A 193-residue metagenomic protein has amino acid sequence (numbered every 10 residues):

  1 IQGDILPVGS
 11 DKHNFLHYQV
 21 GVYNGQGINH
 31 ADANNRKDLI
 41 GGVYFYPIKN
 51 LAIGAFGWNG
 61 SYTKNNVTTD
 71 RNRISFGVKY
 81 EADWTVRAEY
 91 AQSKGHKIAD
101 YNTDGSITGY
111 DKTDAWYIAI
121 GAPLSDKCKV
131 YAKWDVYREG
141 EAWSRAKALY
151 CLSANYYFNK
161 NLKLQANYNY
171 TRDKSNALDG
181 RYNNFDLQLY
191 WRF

Functional and structural regions predicted by a protein language model:
I1-Y44, L178, L187-Y190: Surface-exposed coil loops of outer-membrane beta-barrel proteins
Q2, G42-Y44, S75-K79, A119-G121 (+3 more regions): Outer-membrane beta-barrel architecture
Q2, H17-Y23, G54-W58, R87-A91 (+4 more regions): Transmembrane beta-strands of outer-membrane beta-barrel proteins
L6-F15, N50, D126-K127, N161: Short loop/turn motifs that connect adjacent beta-strands in outer-membrane beta-barrel proteins
Q26-N29, N102-I107, E139-G140, L149 (+1 more regions): Extracellular loop and loop/strand-boundary signature of outer-membrane beta-barrel proteins
R36, Y44-E141: Detector for outer-membrane/organellar transmembrane beta-barrel domains, recognizing the amphipathic beta-strand
G121-R172: C-terminal hydrophobic structural anchor segments that stabilize assembly/packing rather than catalytic chemistry
Y156-F158, R181-F193: Outer-membrane beta-barrel "beta-signal"
